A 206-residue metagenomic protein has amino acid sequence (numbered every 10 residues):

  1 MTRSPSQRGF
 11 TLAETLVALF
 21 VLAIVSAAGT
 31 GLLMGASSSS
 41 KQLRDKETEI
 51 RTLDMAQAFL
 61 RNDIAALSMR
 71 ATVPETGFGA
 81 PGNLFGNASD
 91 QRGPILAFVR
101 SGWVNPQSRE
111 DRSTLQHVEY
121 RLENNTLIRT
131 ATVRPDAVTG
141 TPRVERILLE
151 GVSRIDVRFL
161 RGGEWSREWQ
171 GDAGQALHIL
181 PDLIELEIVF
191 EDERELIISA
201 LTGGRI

Functional and structural regions predicted by a protein language model:
M1-A36: N-terminal single-pass transmembrane signal-anchor helix
A28-A137: Extracytoplasmic beta-strand-rich oligomerization domains located immediately C-terminal to a leader/signal peptide
L96-A97, R146, I184: A broad, low-specificity signal marking well-ordered, structured residues that form hydrophobic/aromatic
D111-S113, T139-G140, E150, I179-P181: Short solvent-exposed loop/turn micro-motifs enriched in small/polar/acidic residues
S113-H117, P142-R143, I197: Short, surface-exposed coil-to-beta transition loops
L127, R146-S153: Local beta-strand/beta-hairpin segments that build beta-sheet-rich folds
R134-I147: Short aromatic-glycine motifs in intrinsically disordered, low-complexity regions
G151-I206: Short linear sequence signals and composition-biased patches located at protein termini or domain-edge surfaces
